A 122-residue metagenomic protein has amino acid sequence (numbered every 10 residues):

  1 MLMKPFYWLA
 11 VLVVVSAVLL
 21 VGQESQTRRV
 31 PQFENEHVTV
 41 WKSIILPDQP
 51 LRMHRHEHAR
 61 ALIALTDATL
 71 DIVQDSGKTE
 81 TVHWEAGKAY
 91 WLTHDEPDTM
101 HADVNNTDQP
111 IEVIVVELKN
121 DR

Functional and structural regions predicted by a protein language model:
M1-A10: Bacterial N-terminal signal peptides that target proteins for export
L9-V18: Bacterial N-terminal signal peptides
T27-R52, E57-L62, V115-V116: A short glycine-rich, His/Asp/Glu-containing loop-to-beta-strand
P50-L51, A68-I72, A89: Short beta-strand segments in beta-sandwich/barrel cores
E57-S76: Glycine- and acidic-residue-biased ligand/ion/polar-headgroup-sensing regions
K78-D95: Short acidic-glycine-tyrosine-enriched beta hairpin
E96-K119: Ligand-binding loop in jelly-roll beta-barrel domains
